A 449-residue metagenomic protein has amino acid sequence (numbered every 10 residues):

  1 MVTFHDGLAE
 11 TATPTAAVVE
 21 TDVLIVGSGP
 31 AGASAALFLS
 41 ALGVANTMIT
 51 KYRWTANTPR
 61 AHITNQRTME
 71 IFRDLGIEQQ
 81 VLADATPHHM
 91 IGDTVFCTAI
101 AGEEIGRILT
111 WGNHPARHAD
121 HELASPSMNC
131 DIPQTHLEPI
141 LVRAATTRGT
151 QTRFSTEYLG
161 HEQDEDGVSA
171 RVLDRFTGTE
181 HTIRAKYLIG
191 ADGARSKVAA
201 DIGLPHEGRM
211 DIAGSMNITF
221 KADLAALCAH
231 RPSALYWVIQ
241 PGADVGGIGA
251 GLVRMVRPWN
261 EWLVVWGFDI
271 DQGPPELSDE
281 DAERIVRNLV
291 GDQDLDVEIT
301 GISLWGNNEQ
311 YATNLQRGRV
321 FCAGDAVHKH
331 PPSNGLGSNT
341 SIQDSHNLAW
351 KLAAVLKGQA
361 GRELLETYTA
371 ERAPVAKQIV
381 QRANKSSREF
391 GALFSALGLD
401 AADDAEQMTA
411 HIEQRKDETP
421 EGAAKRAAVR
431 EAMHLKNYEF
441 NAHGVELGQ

Functional and structural regions predicted by a protein language model:
M1-V23, F38-V44: Extreme N-terminal leader/targeting segments of oxidoreductases
V19-T21, T177-Y187: Core beta-strand elements of the Rossmann-like FAD/NAD(P) dinucleotide-binding domain in flavoenzyme oxidoreductases
P30-A36, L141, G190, Q272 (+1 more regions): Conserved mid-domain beta->alpha element of the FAD-binding
S40-R60: Glycine-rich FAD pyrophosphate-binding loop
T58-T146, V245: Active-site-adjacent segment of FAD-dependent monooxygenases/related oxidoreductases
V81, R143, Y187, A191-N307: Conserved FAD-binding catalytic core of PHBH/FMO-like flavoproteins
F154-S169: A conserved short coil-to-beta-strand element within the FAD-binding core of flavoproteins
A353-K416, G422, R426, M433: Active-site-proximal substrate-binding core of FAD-dependent oxidoreductases
